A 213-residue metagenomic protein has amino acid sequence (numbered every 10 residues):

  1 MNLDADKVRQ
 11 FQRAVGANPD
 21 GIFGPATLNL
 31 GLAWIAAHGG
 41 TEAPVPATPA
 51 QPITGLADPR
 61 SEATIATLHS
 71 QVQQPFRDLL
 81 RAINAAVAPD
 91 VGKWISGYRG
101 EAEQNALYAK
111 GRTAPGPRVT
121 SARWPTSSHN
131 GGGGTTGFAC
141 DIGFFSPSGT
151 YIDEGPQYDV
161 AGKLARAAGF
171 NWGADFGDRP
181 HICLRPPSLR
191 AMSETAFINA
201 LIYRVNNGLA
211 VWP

Functional and structural regions predicted by a protein language model:
M1-R9, R13-P46, A174-F176: Short acidic, glycine/serine/threonine-rich helix-capping segments at coil-helix boundaries
G40-L189, S193-E194, N206-W212: Cell-envelope/glycan interface and biosynthesis
N199-N206: Secreted/extracellular ectodomain signature
